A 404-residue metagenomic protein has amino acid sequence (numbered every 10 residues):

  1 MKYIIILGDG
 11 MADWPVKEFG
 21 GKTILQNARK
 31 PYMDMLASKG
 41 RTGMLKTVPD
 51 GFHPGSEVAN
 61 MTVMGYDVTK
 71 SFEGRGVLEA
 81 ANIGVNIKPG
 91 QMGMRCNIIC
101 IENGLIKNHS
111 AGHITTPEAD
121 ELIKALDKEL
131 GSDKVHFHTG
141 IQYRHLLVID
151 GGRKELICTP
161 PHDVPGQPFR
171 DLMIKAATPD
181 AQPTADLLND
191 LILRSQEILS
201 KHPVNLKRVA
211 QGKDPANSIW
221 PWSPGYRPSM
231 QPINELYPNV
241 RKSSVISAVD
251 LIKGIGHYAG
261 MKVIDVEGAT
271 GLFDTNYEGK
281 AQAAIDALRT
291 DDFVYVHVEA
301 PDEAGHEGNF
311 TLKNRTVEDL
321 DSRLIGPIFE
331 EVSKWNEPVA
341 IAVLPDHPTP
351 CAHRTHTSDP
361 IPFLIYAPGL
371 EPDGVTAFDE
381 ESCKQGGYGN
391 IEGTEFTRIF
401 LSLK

Functional and structural regions predicted by a protein language model:
M1-K404: Feature captures the catalytic ectodomains and active-site-proximal regions of enzymes that hydrolyze or transfer
